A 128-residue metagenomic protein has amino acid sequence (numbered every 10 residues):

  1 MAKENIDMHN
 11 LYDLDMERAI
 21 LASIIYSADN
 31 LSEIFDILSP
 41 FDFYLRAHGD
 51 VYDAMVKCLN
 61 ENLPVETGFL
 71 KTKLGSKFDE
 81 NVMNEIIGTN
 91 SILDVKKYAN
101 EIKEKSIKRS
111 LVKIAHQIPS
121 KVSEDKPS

Functional and structural regions predicted by a protein language model:
M1-I107: Noncatalytic partner-interaction/assembly domains of nucleic-acid and motor enzyme complexes, especially the accessory
K113-S128: Non-catalytic interaction/clamp surfaces of large macromolecular machines
